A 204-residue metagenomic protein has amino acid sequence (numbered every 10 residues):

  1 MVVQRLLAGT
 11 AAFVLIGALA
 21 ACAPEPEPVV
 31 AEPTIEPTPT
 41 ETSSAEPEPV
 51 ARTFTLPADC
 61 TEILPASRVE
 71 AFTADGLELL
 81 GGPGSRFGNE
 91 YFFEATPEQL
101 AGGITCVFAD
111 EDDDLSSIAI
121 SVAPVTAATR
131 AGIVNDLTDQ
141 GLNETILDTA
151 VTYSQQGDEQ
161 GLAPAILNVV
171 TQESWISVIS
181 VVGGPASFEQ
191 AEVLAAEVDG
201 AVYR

Functional and structural regions predicted by a protein language model:
M1-A11: Bacterial N-terminal signal peptides that target proteins for export
R5, A18-A45: Bacterial lipoprotein signal-peptidase II cleavage site
T10-A18: Bacterial N-terminal signal peptides
P33-S67: N-terminal low-complexity, Pro/Thr/Ser-rich intrinsically disordered segments that act as propeptides or flexible
G103-A127: A short acidic-to-branched-hydrophobic micro-motif
I118-A119, E173-V181: Short, well-ordered beta-strand elements
A127-L167: Short Gly/Thr-rich strand-loop-strand
G183-R204: Surface-exposed amphipathic alpha-helical segments
